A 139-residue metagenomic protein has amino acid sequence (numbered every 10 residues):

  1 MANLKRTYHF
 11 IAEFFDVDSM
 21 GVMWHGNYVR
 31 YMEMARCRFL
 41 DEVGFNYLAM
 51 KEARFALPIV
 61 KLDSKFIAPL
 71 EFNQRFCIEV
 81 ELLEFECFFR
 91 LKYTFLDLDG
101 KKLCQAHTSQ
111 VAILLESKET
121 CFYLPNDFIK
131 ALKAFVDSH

Functional and structural regions predicted by a protein language model:
A2-I59, L115-H139: Hot-dog-fold acyl-thioester-processing enzymes
R6-Y8, E71-F72, L83-H139: HotDog/MaoC-like acyl-thioester-processing domains
M20-V22, I67, K101: A generic signature of intrinsically disordered, low-complexity regions enriched in glycine/proline and charged/polar
F39-C77, E81-F89, L103, V111: Hydrophobic beta-strand-centered segment that forms part of the acyl-chain substrate-binding groove
